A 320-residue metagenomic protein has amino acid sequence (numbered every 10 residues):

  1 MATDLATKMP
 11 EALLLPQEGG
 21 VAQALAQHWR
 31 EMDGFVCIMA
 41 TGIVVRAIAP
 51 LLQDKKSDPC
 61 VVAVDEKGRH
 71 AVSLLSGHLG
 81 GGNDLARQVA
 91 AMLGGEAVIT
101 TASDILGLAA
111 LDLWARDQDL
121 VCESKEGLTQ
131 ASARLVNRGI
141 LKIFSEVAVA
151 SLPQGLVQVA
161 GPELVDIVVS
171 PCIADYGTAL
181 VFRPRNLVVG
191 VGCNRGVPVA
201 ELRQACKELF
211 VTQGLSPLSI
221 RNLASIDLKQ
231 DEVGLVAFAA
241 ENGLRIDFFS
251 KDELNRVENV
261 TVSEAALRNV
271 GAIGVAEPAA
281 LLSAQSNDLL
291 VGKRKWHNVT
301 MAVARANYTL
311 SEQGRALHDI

Functional and structural regions predicted by a protein language model:
A2-E11, G19-G20, A24, H28-G34 (+6 more regions): Conserved mixed alpha/beta catalytic, RNA-binding, or beta-rich assembly cores of soluble enzyme, regulatory
L13-L15, V98, V157-V159, R245-F249 (+1 more regions): General small-molecule cofactor/ligand-binding pocket signal
L79, E264, G314-A316: Hydrophobic alpha-helical segments
Q88-A97, G127-G139, R245-R256, P278-S286: Short, surface-exposed, charge-dense and proline/glycine-enriched linear segments
D117-R138, V275-D319: Anaerobic metallocofactor- and corrinoid-dependent redox/one-carbon enzyme cores, especially those from methanogenesis
K207, L218, A224-A280, A284-L289 (+2 more regions): C-terminal non-catalytic interaction/assembly regions of soluble proteins
